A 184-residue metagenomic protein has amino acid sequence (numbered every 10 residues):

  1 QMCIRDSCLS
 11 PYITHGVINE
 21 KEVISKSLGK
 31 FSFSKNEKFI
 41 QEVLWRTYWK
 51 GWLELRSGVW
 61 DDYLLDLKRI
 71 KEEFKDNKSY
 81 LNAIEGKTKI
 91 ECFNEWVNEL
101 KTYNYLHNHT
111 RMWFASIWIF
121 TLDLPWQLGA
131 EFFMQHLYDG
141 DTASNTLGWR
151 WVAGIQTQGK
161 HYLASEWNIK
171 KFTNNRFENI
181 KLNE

Functional and structural regions predicted by a protein language model:
M2-I4: Short, small-residue-biased leader/transition segments that mark boundaries at the very start of proteins
D6-I13, F33, T102: Conserved phosphate-binding loops in nucleotide/dinucleotide-binding enzymes
N19-E20, K26, S32-E184: Active-site-proximal binding-pocket segments
